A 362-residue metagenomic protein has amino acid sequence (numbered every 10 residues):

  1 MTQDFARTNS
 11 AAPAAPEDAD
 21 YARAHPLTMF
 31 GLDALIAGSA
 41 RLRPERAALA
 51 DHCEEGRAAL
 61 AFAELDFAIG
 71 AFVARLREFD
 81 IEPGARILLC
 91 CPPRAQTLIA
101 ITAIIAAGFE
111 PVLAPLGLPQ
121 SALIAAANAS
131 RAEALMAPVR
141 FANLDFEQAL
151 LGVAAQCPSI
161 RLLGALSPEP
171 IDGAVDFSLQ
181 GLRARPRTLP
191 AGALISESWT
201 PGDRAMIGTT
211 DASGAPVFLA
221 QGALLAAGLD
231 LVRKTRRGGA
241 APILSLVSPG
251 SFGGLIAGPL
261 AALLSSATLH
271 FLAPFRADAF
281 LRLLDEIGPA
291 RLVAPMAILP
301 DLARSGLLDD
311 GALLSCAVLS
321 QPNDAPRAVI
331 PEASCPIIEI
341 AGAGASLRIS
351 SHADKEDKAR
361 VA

Functional and structural regions predicted by a protein language model:
T2, E110-L182, L284-S315, D324-V329: Structural core segment of the AMP-binding/adenylate-forming
T2-A11, H25-L49, S196-G202: A short N-terminal helical cap/helix-turn-helix that marks the beginning of AMP-binding/adenylate-forming
P13, E17, L35-L60, R204-G214: AMP-dependent adenylate-forming
A24, T28, A48-D80, A85 (+4 more regions): Conserved AMP-binding/adenylate-forming core of the ANL superfamily
V73, L123-I124, D278-L281: Short hydrophobic/charged patches on amphipathic alpha-helices used for structural packing and interfaces
L88-C90, T97, I101, I105-F141 (+4 more regions): Short beta-strand->loop structural element characteristic of the AMP-binding/adenylate-forming
E110, A129-P138, P201-G208, S213-D301: AMP-binding/adenylate-forming
F141-L219, L224-L229, L314-A362: ANL superfamily adenylate-forming
